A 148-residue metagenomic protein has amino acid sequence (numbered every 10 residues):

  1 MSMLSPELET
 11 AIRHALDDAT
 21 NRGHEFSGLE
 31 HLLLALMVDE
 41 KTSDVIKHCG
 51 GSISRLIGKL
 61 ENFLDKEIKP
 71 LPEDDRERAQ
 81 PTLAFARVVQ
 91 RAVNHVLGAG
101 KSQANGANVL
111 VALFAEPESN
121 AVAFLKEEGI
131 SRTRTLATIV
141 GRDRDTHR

Functional and structural regions predicted by a protein language model:
M1-R148: Histone-fold recognition with a strong bias for associated Lys/Arg-rich disordered tails
